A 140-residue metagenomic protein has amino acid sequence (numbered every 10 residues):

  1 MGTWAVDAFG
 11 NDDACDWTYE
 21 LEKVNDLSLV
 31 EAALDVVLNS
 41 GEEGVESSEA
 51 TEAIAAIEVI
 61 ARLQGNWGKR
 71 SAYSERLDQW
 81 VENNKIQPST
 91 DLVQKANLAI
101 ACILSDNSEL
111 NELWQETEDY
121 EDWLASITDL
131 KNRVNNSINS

Functional and structural regions predicted by a protein language model:
M1-D16, T51, I57, K69 (+1 more regions): Short, glycine-biased loop/turn motifs at secondary-structure junctions and in low-complexity Ser/Thr/Pro-rich termini
G2-V45: Short terminal alpha-helical segments
A8, V24-L27, E46-A50, T90 (+1 more regions): Alpha-solenoid helical-repeat scaffolds
A14, V30, E49-A53, I57-I60 (+3 more regions): Short runs of predominantly hydrophobic/aromatic residues within well-ordered alpha helices that form helix-helix
E20, V24, S40, L63-N66 (+2 more regions): Residue-level signature of the C-terminal ends
A33-G65: Short, well-structured hydrophobic secondary-structure segments
I57-E112: Amphipathic protein-protein interaction modules
T90-S140: Low-complexity intrinsically disordered segments
